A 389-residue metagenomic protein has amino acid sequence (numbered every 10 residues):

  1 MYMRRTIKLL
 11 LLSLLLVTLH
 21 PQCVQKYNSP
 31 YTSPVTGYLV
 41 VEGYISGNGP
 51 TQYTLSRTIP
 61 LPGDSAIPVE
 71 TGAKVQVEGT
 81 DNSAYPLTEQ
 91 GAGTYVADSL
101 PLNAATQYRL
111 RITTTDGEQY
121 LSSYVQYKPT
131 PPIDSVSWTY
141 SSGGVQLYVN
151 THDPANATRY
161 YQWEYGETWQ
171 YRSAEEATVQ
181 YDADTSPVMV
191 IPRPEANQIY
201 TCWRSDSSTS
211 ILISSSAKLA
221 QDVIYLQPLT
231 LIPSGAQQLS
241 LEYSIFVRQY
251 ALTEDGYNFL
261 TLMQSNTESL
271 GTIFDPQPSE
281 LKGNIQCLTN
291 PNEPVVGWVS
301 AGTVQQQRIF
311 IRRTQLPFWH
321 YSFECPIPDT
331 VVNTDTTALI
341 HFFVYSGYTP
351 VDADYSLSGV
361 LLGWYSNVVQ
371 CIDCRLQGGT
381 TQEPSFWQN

Functional and structural regions predicted by a protein language model:
M1-Y2, S122: Short intrinsically disordered, low-complexity coil segments enriched in acidic
Y2-L11: Bacterial N-terminal signal peptides that target proteins for export
L16: Short, surface-exposed polybasic-aromatic patches that bind anionic ligands, especially phosphate groups
L19-Q22: C-terminal motif of bacterial Sec signal peptides marking the signal peptidase cleavage site
V24-N389: A sequence/structural signal for flexible, mid-protein segments enriched in small/helix-disrupting residues
